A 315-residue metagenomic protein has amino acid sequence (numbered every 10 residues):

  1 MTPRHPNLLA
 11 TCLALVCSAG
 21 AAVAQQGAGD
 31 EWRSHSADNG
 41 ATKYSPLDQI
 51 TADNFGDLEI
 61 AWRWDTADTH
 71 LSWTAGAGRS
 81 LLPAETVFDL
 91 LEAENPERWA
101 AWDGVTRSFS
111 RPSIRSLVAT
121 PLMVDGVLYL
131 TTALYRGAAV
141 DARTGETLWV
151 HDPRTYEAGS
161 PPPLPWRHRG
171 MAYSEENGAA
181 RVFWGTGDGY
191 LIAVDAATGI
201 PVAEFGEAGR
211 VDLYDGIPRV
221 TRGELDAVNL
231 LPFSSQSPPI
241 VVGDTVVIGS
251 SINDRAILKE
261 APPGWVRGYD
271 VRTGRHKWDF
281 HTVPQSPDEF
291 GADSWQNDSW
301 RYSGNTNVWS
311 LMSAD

Functional and structural regions predicted by a protein language model:
M1-C12: Bacterial N-terminal signal peptides that target proteins for export
A10-G20: Bacterial N-terminal signal peptides
Q25-L71, P121-M123: Mature N-terminal segment immediately following signal peptide/propeptide cleavage in secreted/periplasmic
W32-S36, S113-R136, P163-Y190, N229-L258 (+2 more regions): Repeat-blade elements of multi-bladed beta-propeller folds
Q49-T69, A75-T86, T132-R154: Beta-propeller domains
A61, E146-V150, V202-A203, D212 (+1 more regions): A structural motif specific to WD40 beta-propellers
T66-L122, V150-E176, E207-P238, H281-L311: Extracytoplasmic beta-rich repeat domains
V194, G199, P262-R275: Beta-propeller blade signature
